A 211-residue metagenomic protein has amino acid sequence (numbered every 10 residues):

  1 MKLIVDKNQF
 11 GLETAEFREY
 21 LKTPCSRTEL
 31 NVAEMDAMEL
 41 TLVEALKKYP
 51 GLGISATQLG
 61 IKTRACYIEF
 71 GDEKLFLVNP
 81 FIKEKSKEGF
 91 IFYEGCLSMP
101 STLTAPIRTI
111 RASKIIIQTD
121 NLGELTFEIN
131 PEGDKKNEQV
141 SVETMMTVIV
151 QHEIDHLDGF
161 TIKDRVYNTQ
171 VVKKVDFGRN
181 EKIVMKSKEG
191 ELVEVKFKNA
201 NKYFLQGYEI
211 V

Functional and structural regions predicted by a protein language model:
M1-E194, K198-V211: Positively charged
